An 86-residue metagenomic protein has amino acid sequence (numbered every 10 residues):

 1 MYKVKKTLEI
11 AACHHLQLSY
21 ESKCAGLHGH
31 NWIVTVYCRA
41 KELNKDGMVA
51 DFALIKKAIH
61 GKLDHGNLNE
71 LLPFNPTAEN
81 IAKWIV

Functional and structural regions predicted by a protein language model:
M1-V86: Charge-rich, low-complexity N-terminal segments
